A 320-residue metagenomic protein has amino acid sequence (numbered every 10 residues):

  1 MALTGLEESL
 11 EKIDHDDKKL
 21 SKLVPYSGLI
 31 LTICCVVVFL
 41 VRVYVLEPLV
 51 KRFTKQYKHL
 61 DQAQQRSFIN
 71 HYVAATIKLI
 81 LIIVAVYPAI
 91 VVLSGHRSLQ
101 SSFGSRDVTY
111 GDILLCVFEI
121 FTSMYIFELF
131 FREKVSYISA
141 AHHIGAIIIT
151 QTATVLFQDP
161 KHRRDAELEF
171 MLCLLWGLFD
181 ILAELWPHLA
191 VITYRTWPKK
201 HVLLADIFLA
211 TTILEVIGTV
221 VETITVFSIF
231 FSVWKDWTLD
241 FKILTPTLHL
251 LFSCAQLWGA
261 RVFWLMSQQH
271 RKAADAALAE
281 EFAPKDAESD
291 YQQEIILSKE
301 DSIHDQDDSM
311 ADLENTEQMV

Functional and structural regions predicted by a protein language model:
M1-M124, R132, L244-C254, W258-H270: N-terminal signal-anchor/initial transmembrane insertion module of eukaryotic multi-pass membrane proteins
Y57-Q65, W234, T238-L239, V320: Residues that cap or delimit alpha-helices
A74, I82, V86, L93-W237 (+1 more regions): Multipass alpha-helical transmembrane domains of eukaryotic endomembrane proteins
T225, S232-K235, L239, I243-Q256 (+1 more regions): Long, ordered, amphipathic alpha-helical scaffolds
H270-V320: Non-transmembrane, juxtamembrane loop and terminal tail segments of multi-pass eukaryotic membrane proteins
